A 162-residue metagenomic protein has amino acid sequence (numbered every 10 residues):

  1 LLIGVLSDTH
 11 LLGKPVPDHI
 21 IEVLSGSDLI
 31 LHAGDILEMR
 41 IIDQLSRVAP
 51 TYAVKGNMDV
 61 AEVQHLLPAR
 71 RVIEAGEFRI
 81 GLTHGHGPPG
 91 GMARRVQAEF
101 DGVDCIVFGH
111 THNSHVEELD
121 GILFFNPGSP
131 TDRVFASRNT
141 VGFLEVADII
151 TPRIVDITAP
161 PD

Functional and structural regions predicted by a protein language model:
L1-T51, D59-P68, E77, S137-T140 (+1 more regions): N-terminal active-site segment of His-dependent metallophosphoesterases
L2, V72, R79, I149-I150: Structural motif
V5-S7, L29-D35, Y52-N57, G81-H84 (+2 more regions): Active-site neighborhood of phospho(di)ester-bond hydrolases with catalytic His/Asp-centered motifs
L11, E38, G87, N113 (+1 more regions): Short active-site segment of divalent metal-dependent hydrolases/proteases that encodes the spacing between
D59-G102, D132-A136: Active-site-proximal segments of metal-dependent phosphoesterases and phosphodiesterases across multiple
R70-R71, S114, G142: Residue-level detector of beta-strand structural context in well-folded domains
A75-G76, A98-G102, E118, F125-D162: Binuclear metal-dependent phosphoesterase catalytic core
G87-F124: A mid-sequence interfacial segment
